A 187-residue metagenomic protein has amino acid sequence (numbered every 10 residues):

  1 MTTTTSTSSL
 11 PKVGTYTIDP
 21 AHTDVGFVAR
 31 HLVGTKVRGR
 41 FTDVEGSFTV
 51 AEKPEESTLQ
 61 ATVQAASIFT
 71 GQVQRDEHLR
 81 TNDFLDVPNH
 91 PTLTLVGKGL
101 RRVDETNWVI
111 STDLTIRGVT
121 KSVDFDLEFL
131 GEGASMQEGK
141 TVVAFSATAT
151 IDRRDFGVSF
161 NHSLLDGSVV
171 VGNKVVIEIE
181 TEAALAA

Functional and structural regions predicted by a protein language model:
M1-A187: Low-complexity, acidic/polar, glycine-enriched regions of mature
